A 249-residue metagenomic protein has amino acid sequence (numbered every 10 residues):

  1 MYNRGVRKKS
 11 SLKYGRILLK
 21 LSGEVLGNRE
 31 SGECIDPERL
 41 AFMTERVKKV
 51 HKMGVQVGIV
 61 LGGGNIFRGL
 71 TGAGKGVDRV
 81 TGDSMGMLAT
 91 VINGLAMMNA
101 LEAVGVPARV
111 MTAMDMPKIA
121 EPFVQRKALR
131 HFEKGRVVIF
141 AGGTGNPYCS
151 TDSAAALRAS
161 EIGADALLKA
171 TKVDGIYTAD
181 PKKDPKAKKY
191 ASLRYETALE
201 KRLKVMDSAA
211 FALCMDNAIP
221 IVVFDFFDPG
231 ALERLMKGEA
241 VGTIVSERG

Functional and structural regions predicted by a protein language model:
Y2-G249: C-terminal catalytic "cap/lid" subdomain
